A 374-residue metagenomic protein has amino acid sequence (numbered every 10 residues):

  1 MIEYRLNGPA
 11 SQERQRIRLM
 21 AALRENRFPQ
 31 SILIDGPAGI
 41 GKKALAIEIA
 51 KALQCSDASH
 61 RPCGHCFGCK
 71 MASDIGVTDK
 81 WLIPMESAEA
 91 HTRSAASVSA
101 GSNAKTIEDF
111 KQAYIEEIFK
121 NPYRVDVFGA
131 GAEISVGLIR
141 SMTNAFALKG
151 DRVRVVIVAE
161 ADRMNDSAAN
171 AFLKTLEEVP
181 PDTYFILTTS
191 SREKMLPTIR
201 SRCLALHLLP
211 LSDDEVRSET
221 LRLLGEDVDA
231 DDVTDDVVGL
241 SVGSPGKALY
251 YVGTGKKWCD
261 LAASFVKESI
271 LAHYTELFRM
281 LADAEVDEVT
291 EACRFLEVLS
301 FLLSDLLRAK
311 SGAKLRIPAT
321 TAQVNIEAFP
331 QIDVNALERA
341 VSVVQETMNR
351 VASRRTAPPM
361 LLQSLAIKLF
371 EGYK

Functional and structural regions predicted by a protein language model:
M1-A52, H60, M71, P181-Y184 (+1 more regions): Charged, glycine-rich active-site and insertion segments that engage polyanionic ligands
M1-S167: Clamp-loader machinery-focused feature within the broader ASCE/P-loop NTPase space
N144-A147, N170-Y184: Conserved catalytic/switch belt of AAA+ P-loop NTPases
I157-A159, F172, T183-T189: Structural recognition of the conserved hydrophobic beta-strand(s) that form the central parallel beta-sheet of P-loop
R163-M164, E178, K194: Residues immediately C-terminal
D166-N170, C293: Conserved strand-to-helix beginnings and helix N-cap segments that scaffold or border functional pockets
